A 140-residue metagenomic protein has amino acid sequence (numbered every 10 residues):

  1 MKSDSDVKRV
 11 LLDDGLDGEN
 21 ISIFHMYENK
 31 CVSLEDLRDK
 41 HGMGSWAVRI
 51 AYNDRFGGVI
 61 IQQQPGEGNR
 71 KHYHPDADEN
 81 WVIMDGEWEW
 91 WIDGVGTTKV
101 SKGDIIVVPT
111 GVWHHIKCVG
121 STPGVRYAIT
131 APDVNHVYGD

Functional and structural regions predicted by a protein language model:
M1-G57, R70-K71: A short, N-terminal "cap"/entry segment at the start of jelly-roll beta-barrel domains of the cupin/DSBH fold
D54-R55, D76, V95, S121-T122: Short strand-connecting beta-turns/loops that link adjacent beta-strands
I60, N80, V107, T122-G139: A short hydrophobic beta-strand segment most commonly corresponding to one strand of the jelly-roll/cupin
I61-Q64, Y73-W90, I129-P132: Short, conserved beta-strand element in jelly-roll/cupin
G94-T110: Short acidic-glycine-tyrosine-enriched beta hairpin
K117-V119: Asparagine-centered strand-capping/turn motif at beta-strand->loop junctions
